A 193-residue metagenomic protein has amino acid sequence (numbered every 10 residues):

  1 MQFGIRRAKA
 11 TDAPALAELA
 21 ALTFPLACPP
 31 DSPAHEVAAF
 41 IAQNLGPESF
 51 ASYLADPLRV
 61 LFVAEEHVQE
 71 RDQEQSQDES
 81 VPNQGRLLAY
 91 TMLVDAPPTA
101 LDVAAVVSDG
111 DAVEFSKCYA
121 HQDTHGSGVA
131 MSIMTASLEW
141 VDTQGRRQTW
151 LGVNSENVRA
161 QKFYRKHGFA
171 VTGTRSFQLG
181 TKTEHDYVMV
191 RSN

Functional and structural regions predicted by a protein language model:
M1, A34-H35, T149, T174: Residue-level detector of alpha-helix boundaries and kinks
F3, R7-T11, E18-D31, H35-D123 (+3 more regions): Acetyl-CoA-dependent GNAT
T11, A15, V158-R159: Short alpha-helical
V107-V113, R147-W150, N154-Q161, R165-N193: C-terminal "cap" of GNAT-fold acetyltransferases
H121-D123, S127, S155-E156: Active-site acidic-Proline motif in GNAT/NAT acetyltransferases
